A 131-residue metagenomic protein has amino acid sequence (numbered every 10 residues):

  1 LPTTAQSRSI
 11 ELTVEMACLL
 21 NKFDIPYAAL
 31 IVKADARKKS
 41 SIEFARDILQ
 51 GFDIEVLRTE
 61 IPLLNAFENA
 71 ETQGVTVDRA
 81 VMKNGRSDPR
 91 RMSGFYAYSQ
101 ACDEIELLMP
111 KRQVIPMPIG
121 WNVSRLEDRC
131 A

Functional and structural regions predicted by a protein language model:
L1-Q6: Inter-motif core of Ras-like GTPase G domains
I10-A36: Conserved C-terminal guanine-recognition region of P-loop GTPase G domains, centered on the G4
T13-V14, S41-D47: Charged helix-capping and loop-helix junction motifs
K22, K39, G51-I54, A97: Class I S-adenosyl-L-methionine-dependent methyltransferase catalytic core
D35, A45-V81: Beta-strand-loop-alpha "switch" segments that mediate conformational coupling across diverse proteins
E71-S99: C-terminal boundary of histidine-terminating zinc-finger modules
I105-P116: Short, hydrophobic alpha-helical segments
M117-I119, L126, A131: Short hydrophobic short-linear motifs embedded in intrinsically disordered terminal tails or helical linkers
